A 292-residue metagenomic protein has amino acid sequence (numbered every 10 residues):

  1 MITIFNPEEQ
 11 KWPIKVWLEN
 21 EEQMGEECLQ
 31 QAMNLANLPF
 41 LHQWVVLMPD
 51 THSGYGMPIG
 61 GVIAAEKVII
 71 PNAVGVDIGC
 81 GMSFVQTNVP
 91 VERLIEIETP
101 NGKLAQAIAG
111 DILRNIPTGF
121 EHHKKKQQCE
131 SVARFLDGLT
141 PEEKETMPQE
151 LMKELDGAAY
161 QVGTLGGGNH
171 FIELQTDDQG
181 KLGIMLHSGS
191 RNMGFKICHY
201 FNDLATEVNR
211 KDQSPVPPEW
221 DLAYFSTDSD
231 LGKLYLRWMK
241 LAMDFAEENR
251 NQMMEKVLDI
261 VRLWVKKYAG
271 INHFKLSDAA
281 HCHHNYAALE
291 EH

Functional and structural regions predicted by a protein language model:
I2-Q31, F40-L47, Y55-I59, I63 (+4 more regions): Domain-length cofactor-binding catalytic modules of enzymes
T51-H52, C80: Acidic, glycine-rich active-site loops and adjacent beta-strand->loop/helix elements that engage anionic groups
V74: Active/ligand-binding-proximal structured segments within catalytic/core domains that scaffold catalytic residues
C80-S83, S190: Soluble secreted/lumenal catalytic domains with histidine-centered metal-binding or acid-base catalytic motifs
T87: N-terminal glycine-rich flavin-associated loop
H123-Q128: Short coil/turn segments at secondary-structure boundaries
